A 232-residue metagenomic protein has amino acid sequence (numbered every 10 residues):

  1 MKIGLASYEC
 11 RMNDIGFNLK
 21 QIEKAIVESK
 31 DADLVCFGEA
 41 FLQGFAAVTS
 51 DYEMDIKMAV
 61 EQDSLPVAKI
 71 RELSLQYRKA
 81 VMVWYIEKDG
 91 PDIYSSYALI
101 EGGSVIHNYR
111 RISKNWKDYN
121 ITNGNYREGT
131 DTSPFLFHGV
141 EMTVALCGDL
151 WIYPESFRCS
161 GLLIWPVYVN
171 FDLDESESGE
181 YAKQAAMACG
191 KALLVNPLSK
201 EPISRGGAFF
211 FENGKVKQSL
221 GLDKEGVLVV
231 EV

Functional and structural regions predicted by a protein language model:
M1-L5: Extreme N-terminal starter segment of soluble prokaryotic enzymes
S7-N13: Short polar catalytic/cofactor-binding loops
I15-A25: Short amphipathic alpha-helical segment that frequently serves as the phosphate-/nucleotide-binding helix
K24-G102, F171-M187: Cys-nucleophile CN-hydrolase/nitrilase-fold catalytic domain and related Cys-dependent amidase chemistry that acts on
A59-A80, W151-V227: CN hydrolase (nitrilase-like) catalytic-core segments centered on the catalytic cysteine and neighboring Lys/Glu
R78-W84, R111-N120, A192-V195: Short Pro/Gly-enriched beta-strand edge/turn motifs at strand-loop
V81-Y85, S95-L99, S133, G206-F210 (+1 more regions): Short beta-strand scaffold segments in enzyme catalytic cores
K88-G161, E175-S178, L222: Active-site catalytic loop in hydrolytic enzyme cores
